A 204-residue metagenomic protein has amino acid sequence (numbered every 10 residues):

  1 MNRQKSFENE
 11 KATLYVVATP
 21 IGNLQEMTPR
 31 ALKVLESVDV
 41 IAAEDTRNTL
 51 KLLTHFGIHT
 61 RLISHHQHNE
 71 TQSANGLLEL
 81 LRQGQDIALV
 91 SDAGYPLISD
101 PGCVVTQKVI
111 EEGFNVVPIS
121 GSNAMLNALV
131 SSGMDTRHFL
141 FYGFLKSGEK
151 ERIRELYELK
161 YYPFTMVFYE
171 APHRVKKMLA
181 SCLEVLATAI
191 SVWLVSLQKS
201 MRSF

Functional and structural regions predicted by a protein language model:
N2-H68: Glycine-rich, flexible N-terminal cofactor/catalytic loop recognition
K11, T165, Y169-F204: A contiguous loop/helix-start segment that scaffolds small-molecule binding in enzyme catalytic cores
T13-L14, G84-A88, T165: Loop/turn-to-beta-strand initiation segments
I21-G22, D92-P96, P172-R174, K199: Short glycine-rich anion-binding loops that position phosphate/pyrophosphate groups of nucleotides and phosphorylated
L35-I41, F114-V117, T165-M166: Short active-site oxyanion
I63-T71, F144-E149: Conserved helicase motor
A74-N123: Glycine/small-residue-rich loop that forms an oxyanion/phosphate-binding "nest" at active or ligand-binding sites
V104-Y162: Class I SAM-dependent methyltransferase SAM-binding "motif I" and its flanking Rossmann-like core
